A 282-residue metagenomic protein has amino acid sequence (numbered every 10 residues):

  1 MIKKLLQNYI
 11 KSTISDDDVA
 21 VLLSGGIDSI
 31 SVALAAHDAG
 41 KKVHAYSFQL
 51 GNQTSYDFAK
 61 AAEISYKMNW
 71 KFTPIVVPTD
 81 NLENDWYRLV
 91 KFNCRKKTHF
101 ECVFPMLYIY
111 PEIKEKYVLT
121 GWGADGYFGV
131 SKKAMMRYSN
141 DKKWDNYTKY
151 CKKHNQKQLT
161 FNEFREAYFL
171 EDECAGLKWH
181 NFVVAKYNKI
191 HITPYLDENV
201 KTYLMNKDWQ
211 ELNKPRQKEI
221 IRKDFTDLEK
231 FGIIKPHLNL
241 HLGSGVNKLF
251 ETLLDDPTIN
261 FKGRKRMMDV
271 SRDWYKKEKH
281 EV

Functional and structural regions predicted by a protein language model:
M1-D18: RNA-binding accessory domains that recognize and position tRNA/RNA substrates
D17-M68: ATP-dependent adenylation/pyrophosphate-handling site
I27-S29, G51-Q53, T79-L82, G123-Y127 (+2 more regions): Short, solvent-exposed loop/turn segments at secondary-structure junctions
F58-N93, W122: A conserved beta-strand->alpha-helix junction
I109-K114: Active-site nucleotide-sugar/metal-binding loop of Leloir-type enzymes
D125-S139, E171-G263: Mid-to-C-terminal catalytic subdomains of enzymes that bind/position adenosyl phosphate moieties or nucleic-acid
F128-F169: A mobile, often basic/glycine-rich helix-loop segment that functions as the active-site lid/recognition loop
N260-V282: Acidic, carboxylate-rich catalytic segments that either coordinate divalent cations
